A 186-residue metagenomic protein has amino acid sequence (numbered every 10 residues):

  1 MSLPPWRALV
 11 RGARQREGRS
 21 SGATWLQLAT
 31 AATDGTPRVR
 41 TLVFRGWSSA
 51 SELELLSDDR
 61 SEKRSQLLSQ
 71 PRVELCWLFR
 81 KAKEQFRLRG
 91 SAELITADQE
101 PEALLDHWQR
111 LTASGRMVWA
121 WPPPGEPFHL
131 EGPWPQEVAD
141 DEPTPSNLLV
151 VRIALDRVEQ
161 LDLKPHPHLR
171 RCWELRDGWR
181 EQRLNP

Functional and structural regions predicted by a protein language model:
M1-A50, S65-Q66: An N-terminal domain-cap segment
S21-G22, L78-F79, A120-W121: A short, aromatic/hydrophobic, helix- or strand-capping loop or linear motif that either lines the entrance/gate
W25, S51, Q70-V73, N147-V150 (+1 more regions): Short, surface-exposed beta-edge/turn micro-motifs
A31, D58, L78, S91 (+1 more regions): Structured loops at beta-to-helix junctions and adjacent beta-edge loops in soluble globular domains
R45-K83: A short mixed-secondary-structure module that forms the rim of ligand-binding clefts
E84-P186: Charged, gly/pro-rich active-site loop segments
